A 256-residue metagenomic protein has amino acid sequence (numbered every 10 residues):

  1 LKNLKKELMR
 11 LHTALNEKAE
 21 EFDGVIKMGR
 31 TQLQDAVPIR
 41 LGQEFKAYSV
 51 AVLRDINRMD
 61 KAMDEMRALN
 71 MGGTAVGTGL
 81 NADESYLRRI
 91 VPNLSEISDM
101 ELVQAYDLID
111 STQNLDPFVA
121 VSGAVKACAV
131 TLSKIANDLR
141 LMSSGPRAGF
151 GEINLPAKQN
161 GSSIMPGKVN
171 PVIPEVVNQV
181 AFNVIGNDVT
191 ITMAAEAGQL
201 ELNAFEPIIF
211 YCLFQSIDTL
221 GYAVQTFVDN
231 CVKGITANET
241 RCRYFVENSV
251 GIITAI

Functional and structural regions predicted by a protein language model:
L1-K5, M9, N16, G42 (+7 more regions): Short amphipathic alpha-helical segments with heptad-repeat character
L1-Q113: Glycine-rich, mobile lid/loop segments that gate access to catalytic sites or pores
K2-K6, K18, K27, K46 (+7 more regions): Context-gated lysine
E21-V25, R58-K61, E65-A68, E96-Q104 (+6 more regions): Conserved helix-loop functional segments at active or binding sites
D55, N114, F118, N137 (+1 more regions): Catalytic-core signal marking the mid-to-C-terminal active-site face
V76-K158: Acidic, glycine-rich loop-and-beta core segments that form the ion-binding/anion-interacting portion of active sites
